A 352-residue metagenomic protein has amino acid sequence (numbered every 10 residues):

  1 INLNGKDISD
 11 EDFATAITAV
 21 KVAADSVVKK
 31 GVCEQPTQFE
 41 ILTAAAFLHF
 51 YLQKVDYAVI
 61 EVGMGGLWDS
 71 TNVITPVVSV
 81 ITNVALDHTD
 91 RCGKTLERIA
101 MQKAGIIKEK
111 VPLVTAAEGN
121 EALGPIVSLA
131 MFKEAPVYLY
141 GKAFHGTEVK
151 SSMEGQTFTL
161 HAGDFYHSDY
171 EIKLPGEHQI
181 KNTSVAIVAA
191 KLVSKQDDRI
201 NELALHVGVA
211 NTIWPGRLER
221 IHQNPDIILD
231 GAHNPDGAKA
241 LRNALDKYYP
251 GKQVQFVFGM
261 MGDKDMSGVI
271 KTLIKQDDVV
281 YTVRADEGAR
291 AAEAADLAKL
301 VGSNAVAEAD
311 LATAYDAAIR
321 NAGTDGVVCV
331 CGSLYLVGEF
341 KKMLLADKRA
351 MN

Functional and structural regions predicted by a protein language model:
I1-I74, D90-C92: ATP-dependent carboxylate-amine ligase catalytic core
V27-E34, I41, L52-E61, P76-D169 (+2 more regions): Acidic, Mg2+-coordinating active-site environments of NTP-dependent enzymes
K54-D56, G251, G323-D325: Short, high-confidence coil segments that cap the C-terminus of an alpha-helix and link into the following beta-strand
Y57-V62, D69-V80, V84-H88, R98 (+1 more regions): Nucleotide phosphate-binding/pyrophosphate-handling subdomain across enzymes that bind or process nucleotide phosphates
V73, V84-G93, V209, Y281-L300 (+1 more regions): Flexible, gly/pro- and Lys/Arg-enriched active-site loops
A116-A117, M131-S151, I172-E177, A204-N211 (+5 more regions): Beta-strand->loop->alpha-helix junctions that form or flank phosphate-binding loops in nucleotide-handling enzymes
G119-L129, K133-Y138, D226-L229, P235 (+1 more regions): C-terminal helical cap/extension that packs against the catalytic core of soluble nucleotide-cofactor enzymes
S333: Active-site-proximal loop/hinge segments that shape catalytic or ion-binding/gating pockets
